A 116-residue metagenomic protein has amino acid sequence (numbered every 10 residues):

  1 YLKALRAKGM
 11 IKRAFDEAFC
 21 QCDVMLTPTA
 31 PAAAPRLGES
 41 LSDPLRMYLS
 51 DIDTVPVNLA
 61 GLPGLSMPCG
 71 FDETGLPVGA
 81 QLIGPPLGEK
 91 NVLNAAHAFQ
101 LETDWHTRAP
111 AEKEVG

Functional and structural regions predicted by a protein language model:
Y1-L59, T107-V115: Serine-dependent amide/ester hydrolase catalytic core
Y1-R13, L59-G116: Structural helix-boundary/capping segments
